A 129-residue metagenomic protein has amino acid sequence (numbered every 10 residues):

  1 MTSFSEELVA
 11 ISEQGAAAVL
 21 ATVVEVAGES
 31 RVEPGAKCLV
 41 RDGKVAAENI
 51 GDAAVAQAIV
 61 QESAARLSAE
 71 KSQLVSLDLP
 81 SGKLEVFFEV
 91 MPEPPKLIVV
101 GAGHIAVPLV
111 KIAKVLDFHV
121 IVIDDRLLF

Functional and structural regions predicted by a protein language model:
M1-F129: Segments forming oxygen-rich coordination pockets for charged ligands
